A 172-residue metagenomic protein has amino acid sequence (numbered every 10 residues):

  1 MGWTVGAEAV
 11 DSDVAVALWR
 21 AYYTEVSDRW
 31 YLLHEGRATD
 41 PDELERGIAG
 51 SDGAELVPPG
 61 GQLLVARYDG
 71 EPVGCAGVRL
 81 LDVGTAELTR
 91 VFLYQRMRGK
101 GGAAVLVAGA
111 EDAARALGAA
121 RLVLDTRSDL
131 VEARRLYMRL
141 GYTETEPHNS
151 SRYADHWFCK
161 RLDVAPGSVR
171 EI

Functional and structural regions predicted by a protein language model:
W3-T85, T89, Y94-R96, V107-A108 (+4 more regions): Acetyl-CoA-dependent GNAT
D13, K100, V131: Loop/helix-junction capping segments adjacent to catalytic residues or to phosphate/diphosphate-binding pockets
G70, G101, G118: Conserved G/P- and acidic residue-centered "switch" motifs that form tight phosphate/ATP-binding loops in soluble
Y94-K100, S128: Active-site acidic-Proline motif in GNAT/NAT acetyltransferases
G99, D112-A116, T143: Conserved amphipathic alpha-helical interaction elements at protein-protein interfaces in regulatory, energy-coupling
A120-I172: C-terminal "cap" of GNAT-fold acetyltransferases
